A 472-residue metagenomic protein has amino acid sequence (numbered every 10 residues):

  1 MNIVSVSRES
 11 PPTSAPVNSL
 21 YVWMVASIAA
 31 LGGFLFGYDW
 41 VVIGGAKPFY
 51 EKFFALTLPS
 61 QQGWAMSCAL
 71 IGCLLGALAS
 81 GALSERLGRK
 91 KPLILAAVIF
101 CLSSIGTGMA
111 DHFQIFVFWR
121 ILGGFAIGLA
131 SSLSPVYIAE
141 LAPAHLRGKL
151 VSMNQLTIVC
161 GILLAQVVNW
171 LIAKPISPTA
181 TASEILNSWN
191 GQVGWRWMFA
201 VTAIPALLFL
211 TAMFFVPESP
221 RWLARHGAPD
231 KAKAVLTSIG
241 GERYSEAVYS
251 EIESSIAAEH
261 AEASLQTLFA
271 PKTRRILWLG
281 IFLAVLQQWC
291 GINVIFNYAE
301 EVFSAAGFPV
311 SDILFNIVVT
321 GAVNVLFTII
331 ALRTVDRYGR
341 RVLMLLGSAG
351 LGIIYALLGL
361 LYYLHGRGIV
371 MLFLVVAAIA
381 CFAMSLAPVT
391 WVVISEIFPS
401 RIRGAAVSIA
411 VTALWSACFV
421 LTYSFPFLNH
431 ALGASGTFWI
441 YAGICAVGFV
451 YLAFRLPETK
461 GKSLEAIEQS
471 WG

Functional and structural regions predicted by a protein language model:
N2-D230, A258-G472: Alpha-helical transmembrane bundle of multi-pass membrane proteins
K231-V235: Solenoid-repeat scaffolds in large eukaryotic assemblies
E242-A247, Q469-G472: Short arginine-rich
S245-I256: Short, well-structured alpha-helical segments
